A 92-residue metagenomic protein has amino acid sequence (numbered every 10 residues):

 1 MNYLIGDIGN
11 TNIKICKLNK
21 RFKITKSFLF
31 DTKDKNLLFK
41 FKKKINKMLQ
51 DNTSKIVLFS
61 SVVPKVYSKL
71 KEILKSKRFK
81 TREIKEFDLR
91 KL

Functional and structural regions predicted by a protein language model:
M1-I5, S27-L92: Nucleotide/phosphate-binding catalytic cleft detector across ATP-hydrolyzing and phosphate-transferring enzymes
M1-T25: Gly/Thr-rich phosphate-binding beta-strand-loop-beta motif of the actin/hexokinase/Hsp70
